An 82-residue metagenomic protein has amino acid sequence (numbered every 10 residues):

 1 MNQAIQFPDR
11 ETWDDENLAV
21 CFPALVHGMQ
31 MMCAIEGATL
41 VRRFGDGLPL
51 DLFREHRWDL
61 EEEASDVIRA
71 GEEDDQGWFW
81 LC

Functional and structural regions predicted by a protein language model:
M1-P23: Short, charged/polar N-terminal "headpieces" of proteins
N2-A4, D46-C82: Acidic, low-complexity intrinsically disordered segments
E11, E16, E36, E61-E63 (+1 more regions): Glutamate identity and glutamate-enriched acidic tracts
E16-F44: A short, structured beta-strand/loop element
